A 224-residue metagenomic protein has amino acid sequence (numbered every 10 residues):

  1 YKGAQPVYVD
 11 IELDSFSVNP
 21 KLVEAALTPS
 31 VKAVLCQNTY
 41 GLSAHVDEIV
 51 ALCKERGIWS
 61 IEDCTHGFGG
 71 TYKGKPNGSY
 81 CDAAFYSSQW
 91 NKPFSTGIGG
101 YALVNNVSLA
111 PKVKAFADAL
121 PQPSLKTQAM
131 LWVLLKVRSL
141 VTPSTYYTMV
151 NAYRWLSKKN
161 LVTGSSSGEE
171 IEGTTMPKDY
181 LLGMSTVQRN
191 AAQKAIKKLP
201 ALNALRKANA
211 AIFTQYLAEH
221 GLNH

Functional and structural regions predicted by a protein language model:
Y1-T71: PLP-dependent aminotransferase-like
P6, T39-G41, H66-G67, W90-P93 (+2 more regions): Short, solvent-exposed loop/turn segments at secondary-structure junctions
D10, K21, A33-Q37, V46-E48 (+1 more regions): PLP-dependent aminotransferase class I/II
E24-A26, L52, P76-Y80, A102-L103: Short, hinge-like loop/turn segments at secondary-structure boundaries
V31, I58, D82, L222-N223: Short, conserved active-site loop motifs that form the nucleotide-linked donor/cofactor pocket
E62-T96: Conserved active-site segment immediately N-terminal to the catalytic lysine that forms the internal aldimine
Y86-S87, Y101-N106: Short beta-strand-to-turn element immediately C-terminal to the catalytic PLP-Schiff-base lysine in fold type I
